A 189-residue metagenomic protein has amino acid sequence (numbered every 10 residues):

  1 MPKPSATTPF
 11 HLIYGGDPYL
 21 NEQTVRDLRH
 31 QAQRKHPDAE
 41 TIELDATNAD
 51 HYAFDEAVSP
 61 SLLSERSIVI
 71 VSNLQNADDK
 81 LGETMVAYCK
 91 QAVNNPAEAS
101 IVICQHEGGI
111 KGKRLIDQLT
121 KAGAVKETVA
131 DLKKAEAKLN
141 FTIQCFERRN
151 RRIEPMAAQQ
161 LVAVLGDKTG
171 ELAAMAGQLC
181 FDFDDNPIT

Functional and structural regions predicted by a protein language model:
M1-T189: Conserved beta/loop motifs at nucleotide-recognition and modification sites
